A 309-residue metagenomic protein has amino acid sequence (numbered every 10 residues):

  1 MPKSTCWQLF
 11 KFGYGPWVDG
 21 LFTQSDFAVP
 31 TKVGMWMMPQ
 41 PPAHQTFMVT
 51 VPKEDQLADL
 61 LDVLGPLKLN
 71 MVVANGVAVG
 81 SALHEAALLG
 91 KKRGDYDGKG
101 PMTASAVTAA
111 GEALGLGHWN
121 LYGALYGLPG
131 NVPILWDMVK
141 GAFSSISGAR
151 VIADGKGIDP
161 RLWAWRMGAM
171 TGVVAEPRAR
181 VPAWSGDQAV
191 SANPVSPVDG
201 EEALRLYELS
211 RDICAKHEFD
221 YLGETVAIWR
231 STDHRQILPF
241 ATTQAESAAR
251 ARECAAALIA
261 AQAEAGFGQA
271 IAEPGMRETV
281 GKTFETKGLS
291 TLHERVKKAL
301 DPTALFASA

Functional and structural regions predicted by a protein language model:
M1-L9, A245-S247, E278-E285: A short, flexible low-complexity segment enriched in Lys/Arg and Gly/Pro that occurs in N-terminal basic tails
M1-P66: FAD-binding subdomain of flavoenzyme oxidoreductases
D19, F27-A28, A74-G76, F267-G268 (+1 more regions): Structural motif
Q45, V49-K53, A58-L61, G65-R250 (+2 more regions): C-terminal substrate-recognition/cap domain of FAD-linked oxidoreductases
G148, F219, F267-G268, P302: Short aromatic/hydrophobic-glycine micro-motifs
A256-I259, A263-F267: Histidine-dependent nucleotide/RNA phosphoesterase domain, centered on the 2H-phosphoesterase fold with its duplicated
Q269-A309: Activity-critical C-terminal alpha-helical subdomain
